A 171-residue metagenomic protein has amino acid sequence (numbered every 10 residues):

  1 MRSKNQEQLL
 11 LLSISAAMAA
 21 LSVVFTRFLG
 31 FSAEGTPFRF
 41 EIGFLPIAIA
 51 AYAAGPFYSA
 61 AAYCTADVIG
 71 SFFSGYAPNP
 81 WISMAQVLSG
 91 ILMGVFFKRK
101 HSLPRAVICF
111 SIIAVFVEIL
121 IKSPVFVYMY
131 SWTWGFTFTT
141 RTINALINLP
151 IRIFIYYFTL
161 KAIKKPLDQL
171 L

Functional and structural regions predicted by a protein language model:
M1-L171: Loop-helix junctions at membrane interfaces
